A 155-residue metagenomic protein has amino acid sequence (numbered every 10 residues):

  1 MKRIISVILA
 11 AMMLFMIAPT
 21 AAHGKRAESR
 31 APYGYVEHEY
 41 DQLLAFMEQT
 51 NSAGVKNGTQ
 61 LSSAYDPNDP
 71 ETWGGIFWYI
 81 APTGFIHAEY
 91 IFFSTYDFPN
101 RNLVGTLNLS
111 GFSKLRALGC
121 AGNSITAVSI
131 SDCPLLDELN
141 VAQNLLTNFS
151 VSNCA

Functional and structural regions predicted by a protein language model:
I4-I8, M13, P19-A117, P134: N-terminal capping/linker segments that flank leucine-rich repeat
T95, G122, D132, Q143 (+1 more regions): Residues on the solvent-exposed faces and adjacent turns of beta-rich solenoids used to engage binding targets
R101-N102, N123, V141-N144: Consensus "Asn ladder" position of solenoid repeat domains
T106-L107, V128-I130, F149: Canonical leucine-rich repeat
G119, E138-N140: Consensus positions within tandem repeat domains that build extended binding/scaffold surfaces
N148-A155: Short, intrinsically disordered, charge-balanced linker/junction segments flanking boundaries in proteins
